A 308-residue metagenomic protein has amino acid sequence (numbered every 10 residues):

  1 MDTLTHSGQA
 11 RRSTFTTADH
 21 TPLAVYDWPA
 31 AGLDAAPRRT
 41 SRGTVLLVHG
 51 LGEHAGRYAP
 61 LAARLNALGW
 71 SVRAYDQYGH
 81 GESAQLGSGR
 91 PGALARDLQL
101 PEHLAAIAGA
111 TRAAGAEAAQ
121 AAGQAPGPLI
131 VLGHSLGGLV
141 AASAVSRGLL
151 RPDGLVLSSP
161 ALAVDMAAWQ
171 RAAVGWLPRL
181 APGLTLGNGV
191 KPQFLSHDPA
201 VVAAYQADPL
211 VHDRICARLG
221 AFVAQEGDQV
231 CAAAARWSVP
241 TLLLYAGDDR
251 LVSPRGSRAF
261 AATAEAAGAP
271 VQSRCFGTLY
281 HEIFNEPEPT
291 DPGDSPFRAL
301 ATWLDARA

Functional and structural regions predicted by a protein language model:
M1-P37: N-terminal cap/lid segment of alpha/beta-hydrolase-fold proteins
R42, G50-E53: Active-site glycine-rich loops that stabilize anionic/oxyanionic intermediates across multiple enzyme folds
A62-S88: Conserved alpha/beta-hydrolase
A93-G115: Alpha/beta-hydrolase active-site loop
L132-C216: Alpha/beta-hydrolase-fold enzymes
W237, L243-Y245, D249: Short beta-strand/loop motif that positions the catalytic acidic residue of the alpha/beta-hydrolase fold
R250-A259: Conserved alpha/beta-hydrolase "acid-adjacent" motif
P270-A308: Catalytic active-site module of serine/aspartate enzymes centered on a nucleophile-bearing elbow/loop
